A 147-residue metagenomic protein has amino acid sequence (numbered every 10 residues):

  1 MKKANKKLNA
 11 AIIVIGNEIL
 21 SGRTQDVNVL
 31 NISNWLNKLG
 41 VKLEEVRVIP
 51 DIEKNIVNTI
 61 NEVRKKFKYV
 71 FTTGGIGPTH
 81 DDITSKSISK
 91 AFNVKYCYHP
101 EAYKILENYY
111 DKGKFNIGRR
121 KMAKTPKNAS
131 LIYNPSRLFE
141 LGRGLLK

Functional and structural regions predicted by a protein language model:
M1-A4, R47-I60, R120-K127, I132-R137: A short, flexible low-complexity segment enriched in Lys/Arg and Gly/Pro that occurs in N-terminal basic tails
K2-V46, D51: Glycine-rich phosphate/diphosphate-binding loop of Rossmann-like nucleotide-binding domains
L8-V14, T59-K68, L141-L145: Short, hydrophobic/aliphatic alpha-helical segments
I13-V14, T72-G75, Y133: Short beta-strand segments
N17, R23, G75-P78, V94: Gly/Ser/Thr-rich helix-start
L30-K90: N-terminal small/polar loop signature for handling phosphorylated ligands or for N-terminal nucleophile
I83-K147: Proline/glycine-rich low-complexity loops and linkers
